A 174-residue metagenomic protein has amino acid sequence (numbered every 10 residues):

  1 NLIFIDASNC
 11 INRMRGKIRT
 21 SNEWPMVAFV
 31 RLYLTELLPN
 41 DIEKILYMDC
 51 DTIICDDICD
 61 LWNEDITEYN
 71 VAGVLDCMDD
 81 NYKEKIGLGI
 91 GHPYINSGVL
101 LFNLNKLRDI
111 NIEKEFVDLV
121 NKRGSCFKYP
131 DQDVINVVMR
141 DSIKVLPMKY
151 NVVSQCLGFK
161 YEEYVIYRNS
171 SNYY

Functional and structural regions predicted by a protein language model:
L2-L37: Active-site-proximal specificity loops/subdomain of glycosyltransferases
M14-P25, I86-I90, K160-I166: Short, surface-exposed amphipathic charged segments that create phosphate/polyanion-binding patches used for binding
L32-E36, C59, D133: Active-site phosphate/pyrophosphate- and oxyanion-stabilizing loops and adjacent acidic/basic residues in soluble
I42: Conserved PLP-enzyme active-site core in the AAT-like
I45: Short aromatic/hydrophobic "clamp" motif used to bind/position activated sugar donors
M48: Catalytic metal- and UDP-sugar-binding loop of GT-A-like glycosyltransferases, i.e., residues flanking the conserved
T52-K85: Conserved donor-nucleotide/metal-binding helix-loop-beta segment in metal-dependent transferases, i.e., the alpha-helix
A72-D79, H92-Y174: Catalytic core and acceptor-binding pocket of nucleotide-sugar-dependent glycosyltransferases
